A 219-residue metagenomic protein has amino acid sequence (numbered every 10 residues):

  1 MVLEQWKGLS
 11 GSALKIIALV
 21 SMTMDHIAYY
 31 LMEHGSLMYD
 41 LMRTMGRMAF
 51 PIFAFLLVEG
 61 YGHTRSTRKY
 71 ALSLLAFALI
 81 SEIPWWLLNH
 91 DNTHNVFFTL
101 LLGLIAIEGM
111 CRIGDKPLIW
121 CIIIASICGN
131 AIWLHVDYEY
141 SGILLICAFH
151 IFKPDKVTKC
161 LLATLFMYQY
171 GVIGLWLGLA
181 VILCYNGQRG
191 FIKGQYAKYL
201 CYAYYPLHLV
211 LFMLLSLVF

Functional and structural regions predicted by a protein language model:
M1-F219: Alpha-helical transmembrane segments and their immediate juxtamembrane cytosolic regions
